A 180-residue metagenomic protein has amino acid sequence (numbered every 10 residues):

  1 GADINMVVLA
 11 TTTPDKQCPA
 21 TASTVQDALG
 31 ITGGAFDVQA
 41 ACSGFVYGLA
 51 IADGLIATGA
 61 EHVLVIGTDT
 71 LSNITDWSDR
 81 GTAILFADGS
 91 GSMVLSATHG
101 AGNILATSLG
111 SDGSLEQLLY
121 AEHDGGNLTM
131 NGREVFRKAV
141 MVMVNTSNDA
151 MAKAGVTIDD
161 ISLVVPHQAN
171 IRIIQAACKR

Functional and structural regions predicted by a protein language model:
G1-N5, N145-S162: Phosphate/pyrophosphate-binding loops at sites that engage ATP/ADP/AMP, CoA/4′-phosphopantetheine, polyphosphate
A10, Q39, V63-D69, A87 (+2 more regions): Short beta-strand segments
A10-Q17, L163-A177: Glycine-rich phosphate-binding loops at beta-strand->alpha-helix junctions
T11-E61, C178-R180: Conserved catalytic cysteine-centered active-site region of acyl-thioester-dependent Claisen-condensing enzymes
P19-S23, M141-V144, I171, Q175: Short, surface-exposed alpha-helical segments at coil->helix boundaries
A60-G89: Flexible, glycine-rich active-site loops centered on histidine and acidic residues that chelate a metal or position
D79-M141, N145-N148: Condensing-enzyme catalytic core mediating Claisen C-C bond formation in acyl metabolism
